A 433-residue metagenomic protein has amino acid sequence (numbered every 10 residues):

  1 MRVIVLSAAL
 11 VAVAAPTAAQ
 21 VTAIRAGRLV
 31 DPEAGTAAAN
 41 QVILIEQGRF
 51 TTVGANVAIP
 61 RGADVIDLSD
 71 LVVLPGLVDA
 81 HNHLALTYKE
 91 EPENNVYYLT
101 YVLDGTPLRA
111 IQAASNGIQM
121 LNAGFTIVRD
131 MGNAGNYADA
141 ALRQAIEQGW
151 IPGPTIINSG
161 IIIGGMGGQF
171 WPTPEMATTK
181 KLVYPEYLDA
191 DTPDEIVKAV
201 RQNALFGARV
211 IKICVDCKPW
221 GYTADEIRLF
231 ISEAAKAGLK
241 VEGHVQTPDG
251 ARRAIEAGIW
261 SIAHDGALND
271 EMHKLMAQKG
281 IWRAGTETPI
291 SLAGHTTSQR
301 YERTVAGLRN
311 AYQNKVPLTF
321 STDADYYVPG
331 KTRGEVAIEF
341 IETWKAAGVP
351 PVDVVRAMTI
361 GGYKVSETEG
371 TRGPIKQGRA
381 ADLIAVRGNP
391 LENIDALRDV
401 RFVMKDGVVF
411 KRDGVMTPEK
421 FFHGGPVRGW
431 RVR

Functional and structural regions predicted by a protein language model:
L6, A18-Q41, E46-R49, N56 (+4 more regions): Active-site microenvironment of metallo-dependent hydrolases
A14-P16: N-terminal signal peptide c-region/cleavage motif recognized by signal peptidases
L71-Q144, Q148-W150, Q169, D225 (+1 more regions): Metal-associated gating/positioning segment near the N- to mid-region
A85-R109, M166-P185, A277-Y301, K315 (+2 more regions): Active-site gating loops and adjacent loop-to-helix segments of metal-dependent hydrolytic enzymes
Q112-D139, G153-I162, F206-K218, K240 (+4 more regions): Divalent metal-dependent hydrolysis catalytic cores, especially in the metallo-beta-lactamase
Q144-I163, G221-Q246, G280, A284-G285: Alpha-helix-loop-beta-strand connector modules within alpha/beta enzyme cores
W171-R228: Active-site gating/metal-coordination segments in enzymes
K236, R303-N389: His/Asp/Glu-enriched, well-ordered alpha-helical/loop segment that forms or immediately abuts the divalent-metal
